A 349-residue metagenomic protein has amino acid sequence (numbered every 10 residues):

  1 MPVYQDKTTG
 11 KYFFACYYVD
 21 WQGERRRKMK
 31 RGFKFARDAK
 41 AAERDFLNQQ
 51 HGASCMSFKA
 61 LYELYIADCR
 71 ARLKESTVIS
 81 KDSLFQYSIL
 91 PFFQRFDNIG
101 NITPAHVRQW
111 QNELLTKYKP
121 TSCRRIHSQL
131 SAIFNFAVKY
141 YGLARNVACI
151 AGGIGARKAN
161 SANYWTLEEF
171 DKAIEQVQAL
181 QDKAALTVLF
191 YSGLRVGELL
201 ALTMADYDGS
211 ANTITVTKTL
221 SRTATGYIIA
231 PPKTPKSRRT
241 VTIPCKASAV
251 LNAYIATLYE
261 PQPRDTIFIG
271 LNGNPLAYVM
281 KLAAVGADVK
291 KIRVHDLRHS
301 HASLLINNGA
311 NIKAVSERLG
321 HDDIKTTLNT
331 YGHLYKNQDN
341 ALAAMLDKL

Functional and structural regions predicted by a protein language model:
V3, A67-R145, A159, L271-P275 (+1 more regions): N-terminal core-binding DNA-recognition domain of tyrosine site-specific recombinases/integrases
K7-A105, Y254-A256, Q262-P263: N-terminal DNA-binding module of tyrosine recombinases/phage integrases
F13-A15, G153, A201-A253, D265: Conserved tyrosine-mediated DNA breakage-rejoining catalytic core shared by Y-recombinases
I89, V107, L130-I133, Y141 (+6 more regions): Conserved hydrophobic/aromatic pocket- or pore-lining residues that grip, position, or stack substrates in active sites
R124, K139, L143-L202, S210 (+2 more regions): Basic, Lys/Arg- and aromatic-enriched nucleic-acid-binding interface segment
K139, K183, T187, Y191 (+6 more regions): C-terminal catalytic core of tyrosine-transesterase DNA break-rejoin enzymes
E168, K172-Q176, T225-P231, N329 (+1 more regions): DNA/chromatin major-groove-contacting recognition/catalytic segments
E168, T219, P244-K290: Active-site/catalytic core of tyrosine-dependent DNA strand-transfer enzymes
